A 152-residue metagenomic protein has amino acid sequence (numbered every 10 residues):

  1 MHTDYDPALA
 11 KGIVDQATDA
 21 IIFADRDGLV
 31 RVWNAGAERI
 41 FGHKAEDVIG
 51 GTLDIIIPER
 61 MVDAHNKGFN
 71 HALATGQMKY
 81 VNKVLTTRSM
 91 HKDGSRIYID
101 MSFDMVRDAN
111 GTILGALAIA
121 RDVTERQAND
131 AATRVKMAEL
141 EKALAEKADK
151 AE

Functional and structural regions predicted by a protein language model:
H2-D4, A8, Q127-A148: Sensory-domain boundary/capping and coupling elements
T3-G28, V32, G36, V81 (+1 more regions): Sensory modules in modular signal-transduction proteins
W33, F41-H43: Conserved hydrophobic/aromatic "anchor" residues that stabilize well-ordered secondary structure elements
G36, A45, D54-D100, R107-A109 (+1 more regions): PAS/LOV-family and closely related PAS-like sensory domains
M101-F103, A120: Sensory-domain boundary capping and coupling elements
T112-D122: PAS-family sensory domains
